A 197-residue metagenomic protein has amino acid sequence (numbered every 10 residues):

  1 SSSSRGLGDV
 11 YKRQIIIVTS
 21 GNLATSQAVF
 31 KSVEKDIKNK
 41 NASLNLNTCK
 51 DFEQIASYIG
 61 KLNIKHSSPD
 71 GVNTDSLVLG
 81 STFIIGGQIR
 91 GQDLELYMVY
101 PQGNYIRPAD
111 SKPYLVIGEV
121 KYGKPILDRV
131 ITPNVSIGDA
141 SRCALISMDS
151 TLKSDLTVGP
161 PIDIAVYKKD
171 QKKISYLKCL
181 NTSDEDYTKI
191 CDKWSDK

Functional and structural regions predicted by a protein language model:
S1-Y11: Short, small-residue-biased leader/transition segments that mark boundaries at the very start of proteins
D9-A24, D139, I146-I162: A structural-propensity feature for long, helix-poor, extended segments
D9-C49, V116, R129-T132: Active-site- and interface-proximal helix/loop "cap" or "latch" segments in soluble metabolic and energy-transducing
F30-Q102: Contiguous domain-boundary segments centered on the initiation and propagation of an alpha-helix
L44-N47, P69-S76, I137-S141, S150-I164: Flexible, glycine/charged-enriched surface loops at secondary-structure junctions
S76-S81, G91-L94, A109-D110, K124-P125 (+1 more regions): Short gly/pro-enriched beta-turn/loop segments at secondary-structure junctions
L94-S141, L145, E185-K197: C-terminal, well-structured catalytic/ligand-binding subdomain of enzymes
G138, K153-K197: Intrinsically disordered, low-complexity segments enriched in small residues
